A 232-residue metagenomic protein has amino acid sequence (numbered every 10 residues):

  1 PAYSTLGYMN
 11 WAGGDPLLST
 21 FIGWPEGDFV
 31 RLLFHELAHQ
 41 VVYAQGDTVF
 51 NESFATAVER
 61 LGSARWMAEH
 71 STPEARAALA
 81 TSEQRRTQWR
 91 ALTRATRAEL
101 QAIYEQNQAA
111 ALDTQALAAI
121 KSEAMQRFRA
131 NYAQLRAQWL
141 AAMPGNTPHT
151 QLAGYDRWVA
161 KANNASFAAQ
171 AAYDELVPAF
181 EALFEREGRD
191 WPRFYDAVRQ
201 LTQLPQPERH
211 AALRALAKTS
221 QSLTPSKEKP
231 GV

Functional and structural regions predicted by a protein language model:
P1-T5, Y155, S226: Generic preference for hydrophobic/aromatic residues in regular secondary structure cores
P1-T87, A98-Q101: Acidic/His-rich structured neighborhood in mature extracellular/periplasmic domains
S82-R90, T114, A118: Short, surface-exposed loop/turn motifs that are enriched in glycine and acidic residues and include a nearby proline
R94-P225, V232: Pan-zinc metallopeptidase signature
